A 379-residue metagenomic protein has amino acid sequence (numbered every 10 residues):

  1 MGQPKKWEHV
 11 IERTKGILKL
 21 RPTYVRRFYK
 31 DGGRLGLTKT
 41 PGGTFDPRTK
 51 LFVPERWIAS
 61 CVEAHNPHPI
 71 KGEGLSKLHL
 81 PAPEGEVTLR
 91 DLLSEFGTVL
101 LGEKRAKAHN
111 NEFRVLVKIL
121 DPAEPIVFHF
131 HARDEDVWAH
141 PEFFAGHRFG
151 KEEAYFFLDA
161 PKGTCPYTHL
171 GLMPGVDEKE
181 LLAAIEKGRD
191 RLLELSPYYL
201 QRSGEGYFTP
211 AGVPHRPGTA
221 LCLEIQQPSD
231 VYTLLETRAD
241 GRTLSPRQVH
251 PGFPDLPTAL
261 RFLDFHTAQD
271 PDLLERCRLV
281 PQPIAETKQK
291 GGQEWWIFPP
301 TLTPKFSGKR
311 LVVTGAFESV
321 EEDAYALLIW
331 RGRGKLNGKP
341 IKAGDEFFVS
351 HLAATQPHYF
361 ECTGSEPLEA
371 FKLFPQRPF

Functional and structural regions predicted by a protein language model:
M1-D177, A239-R276, P281, G308: Transition-metal
L120-P125, A160-G163, G212-V231, P340 (+1 more regions): Ligand-binding loop in jelly-roll beta-barrel domains
V176-R189, E322-A326: Short, basic/aromatic beta-hairpin or loop at an interaction surface
I185-T243: Loop-centered beta-sheet repeat module
S196-F208, P217, K335-E361: Short acidic-glycine-tyrosine-enriched beta hairpin
T219-H250, D323, G344-V349, A353-P357: Non-heme Fe(II)/2-oxoglutarate
T258-A324: Functionally critical, mid-to-C-terminal surface segments that flank or help form catalytic/ligand
A316, G332-N337: Short beta-strand segments in beta-sandwich/barrel cores
